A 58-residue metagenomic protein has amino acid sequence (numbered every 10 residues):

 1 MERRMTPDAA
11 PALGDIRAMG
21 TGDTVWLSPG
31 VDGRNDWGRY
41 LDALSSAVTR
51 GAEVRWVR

Functional and structural regions predicted by a protein language model:
M1-D23: A short, well-structured beta->alpha microelement
A9-A10, L27-W37: Short acidic, S/G/P-rich loop/turn micro-motifs used as interaction or catalytic elements
L13, L27, L41-L44: Generic detector of leucine side chains in alpha-helical contexts
V25-G30, R55-V57: Conserved beta-strand segments of the P-loop GTPase G domain that flank and frequently precede/overlap
G38-R58: Ser/Thr/Gly-rich flexible loops in soluble cytosolic domains mediating phosphotransfer, phosphorylation
